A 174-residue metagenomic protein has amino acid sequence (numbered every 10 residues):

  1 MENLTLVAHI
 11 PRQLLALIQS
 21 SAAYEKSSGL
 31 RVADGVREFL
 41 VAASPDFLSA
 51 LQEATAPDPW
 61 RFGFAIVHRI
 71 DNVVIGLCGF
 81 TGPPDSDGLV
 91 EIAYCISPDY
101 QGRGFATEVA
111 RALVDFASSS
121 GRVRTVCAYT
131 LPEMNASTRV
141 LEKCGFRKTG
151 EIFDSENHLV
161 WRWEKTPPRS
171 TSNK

Functional and structural regions predicted by a protein language model:
M1-E91, I96-D99, A112-F116, S120 (+3 more regions): GNAT-family acyltransferases
P98-E108: Glycine-centered recognition micro-motifs in short, flexible terminal segments and loops
T107, E133-G150: Conserved active-site alpha-helix within GNAT-family acetyltransferase domains
